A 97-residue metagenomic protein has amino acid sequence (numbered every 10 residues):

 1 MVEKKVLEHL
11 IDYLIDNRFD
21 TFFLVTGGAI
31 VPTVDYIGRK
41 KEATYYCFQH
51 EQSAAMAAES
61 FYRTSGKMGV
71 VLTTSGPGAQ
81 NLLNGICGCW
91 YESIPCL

Functional and structural regions predicted by a protein language model:
M1-L97: N-terminal alpha/beta PP-like core and its mobile active-site loop of ThDP/TPP-dependent enzymes
